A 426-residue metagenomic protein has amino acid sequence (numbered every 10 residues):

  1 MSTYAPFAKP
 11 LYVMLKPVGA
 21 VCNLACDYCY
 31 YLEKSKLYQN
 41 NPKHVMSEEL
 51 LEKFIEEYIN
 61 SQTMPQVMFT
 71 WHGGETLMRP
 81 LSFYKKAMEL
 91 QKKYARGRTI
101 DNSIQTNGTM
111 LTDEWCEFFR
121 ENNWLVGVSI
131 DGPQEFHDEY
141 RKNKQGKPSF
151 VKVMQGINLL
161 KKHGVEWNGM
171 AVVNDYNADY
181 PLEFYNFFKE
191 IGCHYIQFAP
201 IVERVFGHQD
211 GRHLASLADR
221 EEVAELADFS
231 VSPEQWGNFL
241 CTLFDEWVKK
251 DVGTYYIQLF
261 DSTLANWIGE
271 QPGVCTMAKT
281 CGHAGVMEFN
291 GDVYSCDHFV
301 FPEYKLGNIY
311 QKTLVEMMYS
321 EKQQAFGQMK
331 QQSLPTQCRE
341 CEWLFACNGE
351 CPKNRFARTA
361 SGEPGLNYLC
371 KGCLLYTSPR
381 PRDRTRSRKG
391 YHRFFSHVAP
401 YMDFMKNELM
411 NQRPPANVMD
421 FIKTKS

Functional and structural regions predicted by a protein language model:
F7-E49: Canonical Radical SAM [4Fe-4S] cluster-binding loop centered on the CxxxCxxC motif and its immediate flanking residues
V21-Y31, T336-K353: Local cysteine-cluster metal-coordination motifs and their immediate loop/turn environment, predominantly Fe-S cluster
Y31-N41, V300, F345-L375: Iron-sulfur (Fe-S) cluster-binding segments and ferredoxin-like electron-carrier domains, especially [2Fe-2S]
I55-T70, R79-D219: Radical SAM/AdoMet-radical enzyme domain recognition
N143-V151, N158, K162-T276, T280 (+3 more regions): Radical SAM enzyme [4Fe-4S]-AdoMet core and its adjacent flexible, acidic and glycine-rich loops/tails across
P272, V300-W343: Membrane-interface junctions of multi-pass transporters
Y376-T385: Conserved small/polar residues in nucleotide/adenosyl-binding loops
